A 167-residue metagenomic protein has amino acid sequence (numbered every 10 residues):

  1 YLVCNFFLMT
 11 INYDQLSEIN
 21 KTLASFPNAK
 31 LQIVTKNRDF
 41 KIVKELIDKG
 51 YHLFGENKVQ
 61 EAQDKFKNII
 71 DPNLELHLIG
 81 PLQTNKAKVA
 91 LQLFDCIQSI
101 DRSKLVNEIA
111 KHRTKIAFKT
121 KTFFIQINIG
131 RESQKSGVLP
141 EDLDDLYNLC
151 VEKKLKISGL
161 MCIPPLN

Functional and structural regions predicted by a protein language model:
M9-N167: Conserved alpha/beta-domain cores
